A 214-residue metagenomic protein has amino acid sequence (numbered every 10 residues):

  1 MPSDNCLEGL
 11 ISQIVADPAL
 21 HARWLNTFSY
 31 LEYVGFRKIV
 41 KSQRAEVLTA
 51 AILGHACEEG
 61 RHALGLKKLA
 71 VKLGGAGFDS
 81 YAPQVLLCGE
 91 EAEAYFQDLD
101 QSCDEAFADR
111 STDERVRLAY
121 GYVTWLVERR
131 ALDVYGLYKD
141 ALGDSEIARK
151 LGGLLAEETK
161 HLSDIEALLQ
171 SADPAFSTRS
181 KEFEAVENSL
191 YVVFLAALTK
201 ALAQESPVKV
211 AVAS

Functional and structural regions predicted by a protein language model:
M1-S214: Non-heme di-metal
